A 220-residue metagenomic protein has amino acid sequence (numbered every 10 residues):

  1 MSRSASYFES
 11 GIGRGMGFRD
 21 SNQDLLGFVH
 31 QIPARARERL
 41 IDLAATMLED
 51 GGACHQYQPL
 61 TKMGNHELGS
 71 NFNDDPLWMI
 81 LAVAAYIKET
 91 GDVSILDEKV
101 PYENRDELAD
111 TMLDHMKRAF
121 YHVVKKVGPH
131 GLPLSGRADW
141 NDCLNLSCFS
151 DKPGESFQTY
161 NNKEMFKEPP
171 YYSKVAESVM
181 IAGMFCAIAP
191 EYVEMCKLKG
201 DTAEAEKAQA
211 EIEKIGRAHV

Functional and structural regions predicted by a protein language model:
M1-P101, K117, E177: Substrate-binding groove/exosite segments of carbohydrate-active enzymes
R19, M180-G183, A187: Conserved active-site and cofactor/substrate-binding residues in soluble primary-metabolism enzymes
A34, E38, L43-G52, Y86-V179 (+1 more regions): Active-site acid/base region of carbohydrate-active enzymes
C54-Q56, M184-H219: Catalytic cores of carbohydrate-active enzymes
